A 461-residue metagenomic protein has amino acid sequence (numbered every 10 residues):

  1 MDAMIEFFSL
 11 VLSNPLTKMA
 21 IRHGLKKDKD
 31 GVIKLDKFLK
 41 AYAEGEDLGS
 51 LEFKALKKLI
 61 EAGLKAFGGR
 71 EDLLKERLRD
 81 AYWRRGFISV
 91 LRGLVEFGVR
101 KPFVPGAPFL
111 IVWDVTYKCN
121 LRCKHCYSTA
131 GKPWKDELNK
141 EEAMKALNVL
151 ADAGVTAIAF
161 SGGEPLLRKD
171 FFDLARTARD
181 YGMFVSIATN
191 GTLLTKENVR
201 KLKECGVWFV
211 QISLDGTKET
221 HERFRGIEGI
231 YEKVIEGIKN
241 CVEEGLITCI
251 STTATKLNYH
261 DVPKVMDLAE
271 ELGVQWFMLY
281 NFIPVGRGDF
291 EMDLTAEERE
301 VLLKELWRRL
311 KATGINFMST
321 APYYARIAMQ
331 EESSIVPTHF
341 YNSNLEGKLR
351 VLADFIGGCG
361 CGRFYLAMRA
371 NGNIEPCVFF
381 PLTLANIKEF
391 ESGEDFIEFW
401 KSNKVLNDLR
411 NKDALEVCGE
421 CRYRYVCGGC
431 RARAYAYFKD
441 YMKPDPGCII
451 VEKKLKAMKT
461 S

Functional and structural regions predicted by a protein language model:
M1-G31: Intrinsically disordered, low-structural-confidence terminal and linker regions
I33-E204, E297: Conserved alpha-helical substructure of the radical SAM core
E137-A296: Radical SAM/AdoMet-radical enzyme domain recognition
A146-G162, P444-S461: Short Fe-S-cluster ligation motifs
G245, E297-R350, N373-G428: C-terminal accessory region of radical SAM enzymes
C359-R363: Short, small/polar residue-rich loop motifs at catalytic or cofactor-binding pockets
M368-R369: Short, acidic, Ser/Thr-enriched surface-loop or helix-capping motifs
K412-A457: Cysteine-cluster motifs in flexible loop/terminal segments that predominantly coordinate metals
